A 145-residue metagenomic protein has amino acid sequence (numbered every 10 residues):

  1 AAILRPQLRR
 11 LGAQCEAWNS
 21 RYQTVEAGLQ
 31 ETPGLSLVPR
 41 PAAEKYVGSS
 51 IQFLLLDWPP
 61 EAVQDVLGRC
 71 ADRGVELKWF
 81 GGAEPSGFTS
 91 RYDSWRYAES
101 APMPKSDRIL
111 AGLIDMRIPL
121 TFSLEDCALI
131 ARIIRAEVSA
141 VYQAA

Functional and structural regions predicted by a protein language model:
A1-R5, N19-E26, V38-L54: Conserved glycine-rich beta-strand-loop-beta hairpin in the small C-terminal domain of fold type I
P6, R10-T24, L129, I133: A non-catalytic, amphipathic alpha-helix used as a structural packing/dimerization or gating element in enzyme scaffolds
W18, I51, C70-A71, I109 (+2 more regions): Generic structural signal for small/hydrophobic residues in well-ordered secondary structure, especially within
F53-D57, I118: Short beta-strand-to-loop capping motifs
W58-V66, F122-L129: Short, conserved charged micro-motifs
V63-R73, I130-R135: Short amphipathic alpha-helices in soluble, non-transmembrane regions that often serve as interface/regulatory elements
V66-L113, A144: Conserved PLP cofactor-binding pocket of PLP-dependent enzymes
A98-M103, I109, D115-D126, I130 (+2 more regions): Long, positively charged, glycine-interspersed low-complexity recognition regions
